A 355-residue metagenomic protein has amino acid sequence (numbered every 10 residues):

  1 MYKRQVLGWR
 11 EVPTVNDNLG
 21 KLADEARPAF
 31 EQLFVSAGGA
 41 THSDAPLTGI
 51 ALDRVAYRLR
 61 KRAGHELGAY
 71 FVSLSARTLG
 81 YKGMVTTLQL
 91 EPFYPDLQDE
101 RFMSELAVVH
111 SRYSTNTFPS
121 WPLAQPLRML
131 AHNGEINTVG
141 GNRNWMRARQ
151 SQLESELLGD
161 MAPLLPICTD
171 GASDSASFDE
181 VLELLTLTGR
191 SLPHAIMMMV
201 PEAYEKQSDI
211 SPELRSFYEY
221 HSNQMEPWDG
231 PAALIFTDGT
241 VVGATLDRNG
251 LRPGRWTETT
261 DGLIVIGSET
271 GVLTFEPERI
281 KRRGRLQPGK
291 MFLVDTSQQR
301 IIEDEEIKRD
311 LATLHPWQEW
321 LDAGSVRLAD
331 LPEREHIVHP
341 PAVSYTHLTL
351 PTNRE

Functional and structural regions predicted by a protein language model:
M1-Q5, T346-T352: Conserved small/polar residues in nucleotide/adenosyl-binding loops
K3-E105, S111-T115, M161-P231: Extended, highly charged
T86, Y113-T115, E135-N137, N142-N144 (+7 more regions): Short, glycine-/Ser/Thr-/acidic-enriched flexible segments
E100, E105, H110, P122-A124 (+3 more regions): Helix-start/capping segments and mature chain N-termini
A107, P119-I136, G140, E226-I266: Conserved catalytic micro-motifs used in adenylation/nucleotidyl-transfer and phosphoryl/amide- and methyl-transfer
N137-V181, F217, R255-T270, T274-E278: Catalytic or ion-translocation cores adjacent to nucleophile or general acid/base/metal-coordination motifs in diverse
E219-N223, A233-L234, T240, T270-D304: Phosphate/diphosphate-binding loops
R300-D330: Terminal amphipathic helices with adjacent charged low-complexity linkers/tails
